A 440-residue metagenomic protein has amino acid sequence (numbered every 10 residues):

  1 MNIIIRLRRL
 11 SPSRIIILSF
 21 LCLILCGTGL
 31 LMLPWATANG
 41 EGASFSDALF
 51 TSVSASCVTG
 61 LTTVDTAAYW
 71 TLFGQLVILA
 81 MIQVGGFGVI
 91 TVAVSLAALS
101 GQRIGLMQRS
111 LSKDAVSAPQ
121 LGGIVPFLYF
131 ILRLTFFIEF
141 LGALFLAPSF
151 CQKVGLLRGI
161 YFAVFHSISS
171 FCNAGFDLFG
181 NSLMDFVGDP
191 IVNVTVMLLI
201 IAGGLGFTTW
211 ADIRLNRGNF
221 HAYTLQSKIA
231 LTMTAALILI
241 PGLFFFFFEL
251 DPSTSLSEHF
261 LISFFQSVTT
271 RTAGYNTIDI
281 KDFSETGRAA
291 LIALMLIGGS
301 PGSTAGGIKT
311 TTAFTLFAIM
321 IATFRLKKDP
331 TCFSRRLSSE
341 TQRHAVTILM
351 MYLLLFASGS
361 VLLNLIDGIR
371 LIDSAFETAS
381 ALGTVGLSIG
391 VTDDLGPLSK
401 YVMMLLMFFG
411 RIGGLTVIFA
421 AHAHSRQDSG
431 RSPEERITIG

Functional and structural regions predicted by a protein language model:
M1-G440: Membrane-proximal intracellular helices of multi-pass ion channels
